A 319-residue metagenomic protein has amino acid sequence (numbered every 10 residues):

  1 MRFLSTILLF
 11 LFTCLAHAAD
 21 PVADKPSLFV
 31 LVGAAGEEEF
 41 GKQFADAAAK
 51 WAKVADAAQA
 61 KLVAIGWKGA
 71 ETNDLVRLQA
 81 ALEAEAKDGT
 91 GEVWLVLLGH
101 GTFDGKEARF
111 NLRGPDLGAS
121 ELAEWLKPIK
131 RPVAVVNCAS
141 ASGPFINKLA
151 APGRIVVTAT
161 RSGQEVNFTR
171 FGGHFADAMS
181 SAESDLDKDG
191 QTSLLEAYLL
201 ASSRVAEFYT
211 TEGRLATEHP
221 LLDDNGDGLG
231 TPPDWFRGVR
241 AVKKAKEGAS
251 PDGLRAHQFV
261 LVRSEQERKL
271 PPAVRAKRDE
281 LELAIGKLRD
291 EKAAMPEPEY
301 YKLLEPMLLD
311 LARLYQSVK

Functional and structural regions predicted by a protein language model:
F3, I7-F12, H17-P26, G41 (+1 more regions): Disordered regulatory segments flanking catalytic cores
H17-W94, G101-D104, A108-F110, D116 (+1 more regions): Boundary/activation segment at the start of structured domains
G33-G36, A45, A49-A60, E83-K87 (+9 more regions): Sec-exported extracytoplasmic/periplasmic mature domains
E38-K42, E71-L75, F103-A108, A119-S120 (+4 more regions): Extracytoplasmic/secreted cell-surface and envelope-processing proteins
A49, A134-P233: Active-site-proximal C-terminal subdomain of hydrolase catalytic domains
L82-G114, I129-R170: Active-site microenvironments of hydrolase-like enzyme catalytic domains
G118-I129: Catalytic-core regions built around general acid/base machinery
